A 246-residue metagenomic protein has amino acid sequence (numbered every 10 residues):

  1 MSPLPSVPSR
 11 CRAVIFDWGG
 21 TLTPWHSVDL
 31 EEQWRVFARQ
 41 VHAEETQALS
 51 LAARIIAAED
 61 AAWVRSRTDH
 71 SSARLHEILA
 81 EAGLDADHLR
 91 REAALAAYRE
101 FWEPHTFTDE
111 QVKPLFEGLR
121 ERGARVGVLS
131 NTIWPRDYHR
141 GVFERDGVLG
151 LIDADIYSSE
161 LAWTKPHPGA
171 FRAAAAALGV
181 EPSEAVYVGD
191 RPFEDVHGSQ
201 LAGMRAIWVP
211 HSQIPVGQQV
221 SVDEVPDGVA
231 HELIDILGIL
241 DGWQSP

Functional and structural regions predicted by a protein language model:
M1-F16, A43-T46, K113, E117-R120 (+1 more regions): Asp-based, Mg2+/Mn2+-dependent phosphohydrolase catalytic module
S2-R122, R136-D137: N-terminal helical cap/lid subdomain that shapes the substrate entry/recognition surface in HAD-like hydrolases
